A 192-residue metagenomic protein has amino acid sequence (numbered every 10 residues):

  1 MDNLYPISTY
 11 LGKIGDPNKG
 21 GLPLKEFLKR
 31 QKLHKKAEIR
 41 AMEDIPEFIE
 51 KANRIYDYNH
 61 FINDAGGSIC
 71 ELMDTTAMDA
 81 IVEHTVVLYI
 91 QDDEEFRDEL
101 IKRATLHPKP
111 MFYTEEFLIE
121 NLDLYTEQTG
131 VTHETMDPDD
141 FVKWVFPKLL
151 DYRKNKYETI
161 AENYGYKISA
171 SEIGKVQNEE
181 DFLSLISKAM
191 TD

Functional and structural regions predicted by a protein language model:
M1-K29, K109-D151: Low-complexity, serine/threonine/proline-enriched polar segments
M1-T75: ATP-dependent small-molecule kinase phosphotransfer cores that center on conserved nucleotide phosphate-binding segments
I49-E50, T75-V82, K154-E158: Short amphipathic alpha-helical segments and helix-helix/interface helices
N59-F61, H84-Y89, G165-I168: Hydrophobic beta-strand segments of well-ordered beta-sheets in folded domains
D64-A65, A80-E127: Conserved phosphate-donor/acceptor-positioning beta-strand/loop module used by diverse small-molecule
L72-T76, E99-K102, D181-F182: A short acidic (Asp/Glu
G130-D192: NTP-dependent small-molecule kinase module
